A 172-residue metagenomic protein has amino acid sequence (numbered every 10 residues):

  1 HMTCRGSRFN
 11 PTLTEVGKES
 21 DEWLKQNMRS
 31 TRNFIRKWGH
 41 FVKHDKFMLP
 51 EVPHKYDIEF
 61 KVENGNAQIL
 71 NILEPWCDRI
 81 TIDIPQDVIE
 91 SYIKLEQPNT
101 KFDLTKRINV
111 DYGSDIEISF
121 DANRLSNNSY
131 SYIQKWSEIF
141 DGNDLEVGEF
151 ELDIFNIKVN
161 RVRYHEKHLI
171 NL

Functional and structural regions predicted by a protein language model:
H1-T3: A short, conserved alpha-helix in the catalytic core of glycosyltransferases
R5-Q68, P75-E90, L95-D111, E146-L172: C-terminal, non-catalytic tails of nucleotide-sugar-dependent glycosyltransferases
Q68-N71, E90, R124-S129: Short, surface-exposed beta-strand/loop "edge" segments at domain boundaries and coil↔beta transitions
T105-D141, E151, F155: Short, well-ordered secondary-structure micro-motifs within conserved domains or adaptor modules
